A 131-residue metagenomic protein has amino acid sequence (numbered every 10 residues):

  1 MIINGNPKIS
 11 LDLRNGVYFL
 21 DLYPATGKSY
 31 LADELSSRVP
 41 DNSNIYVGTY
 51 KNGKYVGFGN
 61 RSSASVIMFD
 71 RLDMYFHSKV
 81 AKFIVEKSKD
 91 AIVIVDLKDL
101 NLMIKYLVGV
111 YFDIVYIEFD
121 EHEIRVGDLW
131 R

Functional and structural regions predicted by a protein language model:
M1-S10, R131: N-terminal pre-Walker A segment at the start of P-loop NTPase domains
L20: Hydrophobic anchor at the beta1->P-loop junction of P-loop NTPases
T26-K28: Conserved glycine(s) of the Walker
L31-D33: Post-Walker A alpha-helix
S36: Helix-to-loop junction immediately C-terminal to a conserved catalytic motif
N42-V66: AAA+/P-loop NTPase substrate/partner-engagement loops
N60-V80, I84: Conserved P-loop NTPase "ATPase switch" module shared by AAA+ and STAND
Y75-R131: Replace "adjacent to P-loop NTPase cores in ATP/GTP-dependent enzymes" with "adjacent to NTP-binding cores
